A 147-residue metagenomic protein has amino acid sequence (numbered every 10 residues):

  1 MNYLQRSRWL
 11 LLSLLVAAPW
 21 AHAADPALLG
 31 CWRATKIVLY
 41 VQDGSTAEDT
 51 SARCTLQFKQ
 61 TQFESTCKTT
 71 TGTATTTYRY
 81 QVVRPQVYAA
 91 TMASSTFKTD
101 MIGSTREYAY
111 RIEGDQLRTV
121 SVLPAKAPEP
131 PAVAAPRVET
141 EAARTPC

Functional and structural regions predicted by a protein language model:
N2-L10: Bacterial N-terminal signal peptides that target proteins for export
W9-A18: Bacterial N-terminal signal peptides
H22-R33, F58: N-terminal helix-cap/turn-to-beta initiation motif at the start of protein domains
R33-L56: N-terminal targeting signals for Sec/Tat export/insertion, comprising classic cleavable signal peptides
I37-D43, F63-L123: Contiguous, well-ordered beta-strand patches that form the walls/edges of small beta-barrel/beta-sandwich domains
S121-A135: Short, exposed beta-strand-loop hairpins at the edges of beta-sheets in extracellular/periplasmic proteins
V133-C147: C-terminal partner/receptor-binding element of secreted or periplasmic proteins
